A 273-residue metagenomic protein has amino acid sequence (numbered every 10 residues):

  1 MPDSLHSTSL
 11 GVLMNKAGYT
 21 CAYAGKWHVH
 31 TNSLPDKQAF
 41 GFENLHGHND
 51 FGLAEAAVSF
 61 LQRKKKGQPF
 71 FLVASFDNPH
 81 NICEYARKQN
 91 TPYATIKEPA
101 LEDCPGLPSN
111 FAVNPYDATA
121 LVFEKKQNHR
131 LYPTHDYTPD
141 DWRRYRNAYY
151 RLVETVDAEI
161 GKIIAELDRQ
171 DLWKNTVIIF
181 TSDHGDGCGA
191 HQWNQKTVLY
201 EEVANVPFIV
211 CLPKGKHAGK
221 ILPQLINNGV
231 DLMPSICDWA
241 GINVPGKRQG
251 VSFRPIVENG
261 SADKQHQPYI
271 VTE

Functional and structural regions predicted by a protein language model:
M1-L72, F76-T95, H266-P268: Catalytic-site neighborhoods of secreted/periplasmic enzymes that process anionic sulfate/phosphate groups
L5-V12, F51-V58, N147-Y150, E154-G161 (+3 more regions): A structural signal for well-ordered alpha-helical segments within the folded catalytic domains of diverse enzymes
A24, T181, G229: Generic enzyme active-site microenvironment
W27-H30, T181, G250-V251: Conserved beta-strand edge residues that scaffold enzyme active sites
V29, E201-E202, E273: C-terminal, low-complexity/hydrophilic appendages and adjacent surface loops of extracellular/periplasmic anionic
E43, S75, I209, R254 (+1 more regions): Residues in well-ordered beta-strands of folded domains
L53, H184-A190, V230-M233, D238-E273: C-terminal cap/loop subdomain of S1 sulfatases and analogous C-terminal strand-loop tails that border
R63-Q68, F76-N175, I179-I226, W239-G246: Active-site-proximal cap/lid insertion segments
